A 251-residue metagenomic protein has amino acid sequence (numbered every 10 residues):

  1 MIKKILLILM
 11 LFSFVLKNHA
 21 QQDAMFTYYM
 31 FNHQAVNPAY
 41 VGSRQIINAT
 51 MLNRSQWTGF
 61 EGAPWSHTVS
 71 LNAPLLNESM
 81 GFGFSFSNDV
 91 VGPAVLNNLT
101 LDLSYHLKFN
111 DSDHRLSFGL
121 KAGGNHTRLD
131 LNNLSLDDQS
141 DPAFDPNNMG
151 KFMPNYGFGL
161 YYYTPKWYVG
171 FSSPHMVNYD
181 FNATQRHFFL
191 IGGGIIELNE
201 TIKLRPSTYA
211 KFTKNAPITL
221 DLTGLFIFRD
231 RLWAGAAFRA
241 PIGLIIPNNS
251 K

Functional and structural regions predicted by a protein language model:
M1-D23, F31, G224: Bacterial Sec-dependent N-terminal signal peptides
Q21-K251: Subset of outer-membrane beta-barrel
